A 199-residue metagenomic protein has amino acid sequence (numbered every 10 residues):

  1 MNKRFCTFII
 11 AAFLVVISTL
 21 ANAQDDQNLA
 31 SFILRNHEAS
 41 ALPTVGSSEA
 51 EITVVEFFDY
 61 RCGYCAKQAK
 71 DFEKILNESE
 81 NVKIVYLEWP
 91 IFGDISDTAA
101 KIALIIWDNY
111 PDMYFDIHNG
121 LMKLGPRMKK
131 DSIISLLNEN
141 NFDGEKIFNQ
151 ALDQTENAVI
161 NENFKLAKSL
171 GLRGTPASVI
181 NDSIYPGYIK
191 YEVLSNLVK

Functional and structural regions predicted by a protein language model:
N2-F8, F13-G93, N149-G174: Extracytoplasmic thiol/disulfide redox context detector
I91-T175, V179-K199: Cysteine-centric redox/oxidoreductase cores and disulfide-bonded domains
